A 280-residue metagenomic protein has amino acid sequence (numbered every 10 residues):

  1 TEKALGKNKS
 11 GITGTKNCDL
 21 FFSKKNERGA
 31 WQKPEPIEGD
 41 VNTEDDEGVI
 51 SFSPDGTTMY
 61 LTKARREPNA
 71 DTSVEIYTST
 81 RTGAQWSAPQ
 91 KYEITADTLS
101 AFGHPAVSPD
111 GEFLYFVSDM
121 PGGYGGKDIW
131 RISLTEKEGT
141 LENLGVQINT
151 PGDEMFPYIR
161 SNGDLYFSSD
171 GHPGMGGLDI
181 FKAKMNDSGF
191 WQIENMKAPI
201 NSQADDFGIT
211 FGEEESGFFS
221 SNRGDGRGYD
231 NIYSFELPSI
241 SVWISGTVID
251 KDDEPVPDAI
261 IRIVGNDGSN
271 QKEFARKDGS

Functional and structural regions predicted by a protein language model:
T1-T247, K251-I260, K272-D278: Short, conserved micro-motifs composed of acidic
V264-S269: Change "in extracellular beta-sheet-rich domains … of secreted and cell-surface proteins" to "in beta-sheet-rich domains
